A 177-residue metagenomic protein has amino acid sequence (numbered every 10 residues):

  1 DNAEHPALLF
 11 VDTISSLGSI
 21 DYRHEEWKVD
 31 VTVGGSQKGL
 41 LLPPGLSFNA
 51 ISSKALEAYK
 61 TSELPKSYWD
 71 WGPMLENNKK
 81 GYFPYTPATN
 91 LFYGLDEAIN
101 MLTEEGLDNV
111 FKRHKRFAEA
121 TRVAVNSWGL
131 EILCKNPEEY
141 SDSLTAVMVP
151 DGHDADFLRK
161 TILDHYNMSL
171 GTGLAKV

Functional and structural regions predicted by a protein language model:
D1-H24: Catalytic PLP-binding core of fold-type I/II PLP enzymes
A3-P6, W27-V29, P43-L46, Y166: Short coil/turn connectors at secondary-structure junctions
L9-T13, T32-G35, L42, C134 (+1 more regions): General beta-strand structural signal in soluble alpha/beta enzymes
S19-Y22, P43-P44, P137: Short glycine-/acidic-enriched loop or helix-start segments at secondary-structure transitions that form or flank
E25-Q37: Conserved active-site segment immediately N-terminal to the catalytic lysine that forms the internal aldimine
V31, L46-A50, L144-A146: Conserved hydrophobic/aromatic beta-strand scaffold that supports enzyme active sites
Q37-V123, S127: Active-site C-terminal subdomain of aminotransferase-like
N126, L130-V177: Conserved C-terminal alpha-helix-loop-beta "cap" of PLP-dependent enzymes that closes/shapes the active-site mouth
